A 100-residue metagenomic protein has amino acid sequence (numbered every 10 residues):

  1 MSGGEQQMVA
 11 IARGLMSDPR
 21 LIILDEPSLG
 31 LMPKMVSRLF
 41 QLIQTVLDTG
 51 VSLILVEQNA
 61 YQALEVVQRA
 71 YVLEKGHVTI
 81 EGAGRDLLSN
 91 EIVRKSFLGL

Functional and structural regions predicted by a protein language model:
I11: Hydrophobic anchor residue at the start of the ABC signature
G14-L15: ABC ATPase C-loop
D18: Conserved catalytic motifs of ABC-family nucleotide-binding domains
I22-E26: Catalytic Walker B motif of ABC-type/P-loop ATPase nucleotide-binding domains
V36-T49: Helical segment within the ABC ATPase nucleotide-binding domain
E65-V72: Conserved catalytic segment of ABC-fold P-loop ATPases
E81-G82: ABC ATPase "signature
